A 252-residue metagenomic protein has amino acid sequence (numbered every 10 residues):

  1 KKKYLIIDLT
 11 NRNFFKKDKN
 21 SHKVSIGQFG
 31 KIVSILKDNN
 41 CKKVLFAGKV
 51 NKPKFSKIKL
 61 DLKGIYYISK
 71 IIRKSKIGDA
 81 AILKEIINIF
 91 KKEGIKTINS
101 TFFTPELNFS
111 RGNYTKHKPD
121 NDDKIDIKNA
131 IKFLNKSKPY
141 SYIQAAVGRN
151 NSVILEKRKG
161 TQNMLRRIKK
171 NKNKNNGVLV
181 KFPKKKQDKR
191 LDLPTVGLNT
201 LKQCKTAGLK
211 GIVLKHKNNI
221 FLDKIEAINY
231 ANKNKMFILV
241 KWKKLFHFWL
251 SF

Functional and structural regions predicted by a protein language model:
K1, K52, L201: Short, electropositive, low-hydrophobicity segments enriched in small/polar residues
K1-L9: N-terminal basic/disordered segments at the start of proteins
K3, D18, G94-I95, K235: A generic structural signal for alpha->beta connector loops
L9-C41, I58-I71, N163-W249: Feature captures the catalytic cores and cofactor-binding loops of soluble hydro-lyases/lyases that act on carboxylate
T10-N11, K49-N51, T104, N151: Glycine-rich beta-alpha junction loops
I26, K76-A80, K92-K205, N218-N219: Conserved mixed alpha/beta catalytic, RNA-binding, or beta-rich assembly cores of soluble enzyme, regulatory
K31-F102: N-terminal glycine-rich phosphate/adenylate-binding segment common to multiple enzyme folds
N39-K52, N129-R149, M236-F252: Electropositive, surface-exposed helix/loop patches at the edges of structured domains that serve as adaptable
